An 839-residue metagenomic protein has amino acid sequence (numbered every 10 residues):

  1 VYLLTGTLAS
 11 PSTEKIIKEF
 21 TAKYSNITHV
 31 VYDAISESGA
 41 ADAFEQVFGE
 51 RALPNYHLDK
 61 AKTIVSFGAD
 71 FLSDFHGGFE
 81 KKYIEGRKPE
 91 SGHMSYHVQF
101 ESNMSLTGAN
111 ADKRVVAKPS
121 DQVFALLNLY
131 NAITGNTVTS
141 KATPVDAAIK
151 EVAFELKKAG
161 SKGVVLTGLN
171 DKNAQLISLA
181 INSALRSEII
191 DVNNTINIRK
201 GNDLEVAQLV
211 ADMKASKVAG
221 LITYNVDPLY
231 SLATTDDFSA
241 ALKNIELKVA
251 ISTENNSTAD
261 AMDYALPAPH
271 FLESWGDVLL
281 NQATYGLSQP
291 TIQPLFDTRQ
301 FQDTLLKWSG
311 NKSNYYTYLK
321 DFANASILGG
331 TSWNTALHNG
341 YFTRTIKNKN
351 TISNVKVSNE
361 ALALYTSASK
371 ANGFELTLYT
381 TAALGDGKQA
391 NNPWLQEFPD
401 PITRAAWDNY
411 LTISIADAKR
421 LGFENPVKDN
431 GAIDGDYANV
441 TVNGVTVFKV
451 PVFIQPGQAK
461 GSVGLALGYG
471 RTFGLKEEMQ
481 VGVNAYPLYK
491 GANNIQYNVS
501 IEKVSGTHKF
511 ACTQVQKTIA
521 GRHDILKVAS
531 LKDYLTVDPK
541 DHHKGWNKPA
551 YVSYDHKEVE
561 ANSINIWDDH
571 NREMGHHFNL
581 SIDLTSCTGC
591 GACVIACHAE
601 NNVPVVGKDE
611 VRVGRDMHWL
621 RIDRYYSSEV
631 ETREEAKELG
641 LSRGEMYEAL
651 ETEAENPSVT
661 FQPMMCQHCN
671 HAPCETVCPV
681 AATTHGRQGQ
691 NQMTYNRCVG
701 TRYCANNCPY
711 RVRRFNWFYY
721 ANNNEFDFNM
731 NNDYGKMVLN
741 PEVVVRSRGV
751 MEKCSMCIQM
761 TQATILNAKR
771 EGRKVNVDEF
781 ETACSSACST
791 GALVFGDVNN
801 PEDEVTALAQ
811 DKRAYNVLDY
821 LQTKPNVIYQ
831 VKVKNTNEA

Functional and structural regions predicted by a protein language model:
V1, F20-Y24, N55-T63, A148-G163 (+3 more regions): Glycine-rich phosphate/diphosphate-binding loops that line cofactor/substrate pockets in enzymes
Y2-V31, I35-G39, A61, L72-G86 (+3 more regions): A conserved hydrophobic secondary-structure block that centers on an alpha-helix together with its immediately flanking
T7-L53, L176-Q208: Anionic-ligand anchoring segments at beta-strand to alpha-helix junctions in alpha/beta enzyme folds, i.e., glycine
K18, A69-D74, G78-L106, T195-I198 (+3 more regions): A cross-kingdom feature strongest in bacterial/archaeal respiratory oxidoreductases
H57-N170, A180, A184, L295-F301 (+2 more regions): Long, well-ordered, tryptophan-enriched scaffold segments
G68, G108-A111, A159-K162, T284-I292 (+2 more regions): Flexible glycine/proline-enriched surface loops and loop-helix/loop-strand junctions
V165, D171, Q175-L179, S183-S187 (+9 more regions): Long hydrophobic segments that form regular secondary structure
K490-A839: Non-ligating segments of multi-cofactor redox enzymes
